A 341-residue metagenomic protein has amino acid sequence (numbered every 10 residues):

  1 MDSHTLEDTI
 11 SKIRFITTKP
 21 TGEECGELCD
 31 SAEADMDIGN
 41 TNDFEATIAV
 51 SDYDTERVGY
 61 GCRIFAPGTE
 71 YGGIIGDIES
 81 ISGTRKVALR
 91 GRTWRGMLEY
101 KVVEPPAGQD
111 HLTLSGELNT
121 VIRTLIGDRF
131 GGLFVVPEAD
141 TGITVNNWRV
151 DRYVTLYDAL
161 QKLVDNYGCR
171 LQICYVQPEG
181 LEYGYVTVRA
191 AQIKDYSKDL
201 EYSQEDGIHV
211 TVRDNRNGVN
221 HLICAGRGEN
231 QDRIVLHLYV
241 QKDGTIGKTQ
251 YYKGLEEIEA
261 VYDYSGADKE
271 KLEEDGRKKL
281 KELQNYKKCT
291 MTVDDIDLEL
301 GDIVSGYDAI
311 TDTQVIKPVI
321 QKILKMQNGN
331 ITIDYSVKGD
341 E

Functional and structural regions predicted by a protein language model:
M1-C29: Polar/acidic, low-complexity leader/linker segments enriched in S/T/G and N/D
H4, Q192-Q327: Acidic, small/polar-enriched beta strand-loop surface segments
I13, G59-G68, D302-A309: Short conserved beta-strand and strand-loop elements enriched in small hydrophobics with frequent Asp/Gly
E45, I78-W94, K325-K338: Short, solvent-exposed secondary-structure boundary/capping segments
E45-D54, K287-D294: Short alpha-helix capping/helix-loop boundary micro-motifs
A46, G91, P106-V136, R149-Y175 (+3 more regions): Amphipathic, non-transmembrane alpha-helical segments in extracytoplasmic/periplasmic proteins
S51-P137: Surface-exposed cap/loop segments at beta↔alpha junctions
E70, D77-A88, T93-L98, E138-G218: Short beta-strand-centered interaction patches in the first periplasmic/extracellular domains of large envelope
